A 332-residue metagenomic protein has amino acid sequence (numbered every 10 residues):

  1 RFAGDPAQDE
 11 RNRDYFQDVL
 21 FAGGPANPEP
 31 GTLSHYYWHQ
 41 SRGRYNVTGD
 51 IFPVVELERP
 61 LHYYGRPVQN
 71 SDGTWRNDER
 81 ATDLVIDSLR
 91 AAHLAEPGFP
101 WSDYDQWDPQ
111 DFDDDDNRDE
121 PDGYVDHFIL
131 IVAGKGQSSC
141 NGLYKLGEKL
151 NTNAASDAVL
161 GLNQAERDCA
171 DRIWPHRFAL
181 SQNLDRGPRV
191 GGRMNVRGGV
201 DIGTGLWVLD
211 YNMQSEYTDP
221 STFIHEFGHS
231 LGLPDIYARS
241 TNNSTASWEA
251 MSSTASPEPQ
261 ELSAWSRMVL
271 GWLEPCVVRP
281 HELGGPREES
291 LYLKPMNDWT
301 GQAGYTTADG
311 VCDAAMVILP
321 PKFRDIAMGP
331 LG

Functional and structural regions predicted by a protein language model:
R1-D14, G134: Fold-level signature of zinc-dependent metallopeptidase catalytic domains
R1-P6, T74, A255-S256: Cell-envelope and extracellular/periplasmic
F2, F21, L94-P97, H229-I236 (+1 more regions): Sec-exported extracytoplasmic/periplasmic mature domains
A3-G4, L20-G24, P28: Active-site neighborhood of divalent metal-dependent phosphoester/pyrophosphate hydrolases
E10, W75, E79, D83 (+1 more regions): Soluble non-cytosolic domains of exported or imported proteins
P28-G198: Active-site-proximal segments of metallohydrolase catalytic domains
H127, A133-G332: Extracellular hydrolytic enzyme modules, especially secreted metalloproteases of the metzincin/thermolysin-like class
